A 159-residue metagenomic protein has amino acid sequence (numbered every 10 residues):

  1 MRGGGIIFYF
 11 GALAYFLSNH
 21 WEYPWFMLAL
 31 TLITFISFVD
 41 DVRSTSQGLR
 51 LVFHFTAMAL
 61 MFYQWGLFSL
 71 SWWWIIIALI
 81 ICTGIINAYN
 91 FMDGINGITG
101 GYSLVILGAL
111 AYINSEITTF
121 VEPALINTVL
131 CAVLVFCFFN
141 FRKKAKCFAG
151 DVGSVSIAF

Functional and structural regions predicted by a protein language model:
M1-F159: "…together with the soluble PPM/PP2C metallo-phosphatase catalytic core" -> "…together with the soluble PPM/PP2C
